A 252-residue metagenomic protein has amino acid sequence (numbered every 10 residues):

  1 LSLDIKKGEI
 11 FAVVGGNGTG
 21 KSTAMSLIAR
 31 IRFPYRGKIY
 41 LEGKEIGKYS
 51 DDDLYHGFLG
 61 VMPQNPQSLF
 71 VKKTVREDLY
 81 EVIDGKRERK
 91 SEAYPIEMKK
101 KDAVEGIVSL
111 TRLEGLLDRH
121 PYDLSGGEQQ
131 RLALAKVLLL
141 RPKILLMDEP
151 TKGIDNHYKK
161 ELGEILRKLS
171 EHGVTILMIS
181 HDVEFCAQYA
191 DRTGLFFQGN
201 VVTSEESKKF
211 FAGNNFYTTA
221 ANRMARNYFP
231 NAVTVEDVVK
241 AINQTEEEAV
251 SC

Functional and structural regions predicted by a protein language model:
A29: Helix-to-loop junction immediately C-terminal to a conserved catalytic motif
P95-L116: Conserved ABC ATPase "signature" region
H120-L124, E128: Conserved ABC ATPase signature
L145-D148: Catalytic Walker B motif of ABC-type/P-loop ATPase nucleotide-binding domains
S180-H181: H-loop/switch region of ABC-family ATPase nucleotide-binding domains
N200-M224: Conserved beta-strand-loop-alpha-helix hinge in the C-terminal portion of ABC ATPase nucleotide-binding domains
Y217-C252: ABC ATPase nucleotide-binding domains
